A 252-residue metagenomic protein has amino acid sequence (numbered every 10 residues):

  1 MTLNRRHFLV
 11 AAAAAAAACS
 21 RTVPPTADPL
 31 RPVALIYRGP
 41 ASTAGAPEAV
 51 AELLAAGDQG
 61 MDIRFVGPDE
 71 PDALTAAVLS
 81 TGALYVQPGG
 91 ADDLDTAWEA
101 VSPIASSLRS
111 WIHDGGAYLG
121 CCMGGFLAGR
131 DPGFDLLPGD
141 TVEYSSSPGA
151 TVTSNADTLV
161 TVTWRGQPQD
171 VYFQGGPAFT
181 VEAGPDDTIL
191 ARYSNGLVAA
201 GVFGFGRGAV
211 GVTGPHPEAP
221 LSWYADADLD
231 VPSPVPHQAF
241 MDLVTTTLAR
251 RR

Functional and structural regions predicted by a protein language model:
M1-H7, P25: Twin-arginine (Tat) signal peptide motif
H7-T22: N-terminal export signals
R31-V50, P132-G133, L137, A227-D228 (+2 more regions): Long, low-complexity, charge-dense
A41-S42, A91-D93, G125-L127, T141 (+3 more regions): Short, solvent-exposed loop/turn segments at secondary-structure junctions
T43-R130: Helical hinge/lid and interdomain linker segments adjacent to catalytic or ligand-binding clefts that mediate domain
R109, G133, P215-R252: Extracellular ligand-binding/catalytic regions of CAZymes and related secreted enzymes and adhesion modules
A128-G166: Class I SAM-dependent methyltransferase SAM-binding "motif I" and its flanking Rossmann-like core
T153-A219, W223: Catalytic beta-strand/loop cores that center a nucleophilic Ser/Cys/Thr and support acyl-enzyme chemistry
